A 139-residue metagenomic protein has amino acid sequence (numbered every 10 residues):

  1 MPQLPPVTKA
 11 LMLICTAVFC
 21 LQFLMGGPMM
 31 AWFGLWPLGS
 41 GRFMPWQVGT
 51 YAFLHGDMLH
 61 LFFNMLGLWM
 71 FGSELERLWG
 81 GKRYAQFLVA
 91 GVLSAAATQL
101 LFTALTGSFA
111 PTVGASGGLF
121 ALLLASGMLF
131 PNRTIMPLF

Functional and structural regions predicted by a protein language model:
M1-F139: A detector for small-residue-rich transmembrane helices and their helix-helix packing motifs
